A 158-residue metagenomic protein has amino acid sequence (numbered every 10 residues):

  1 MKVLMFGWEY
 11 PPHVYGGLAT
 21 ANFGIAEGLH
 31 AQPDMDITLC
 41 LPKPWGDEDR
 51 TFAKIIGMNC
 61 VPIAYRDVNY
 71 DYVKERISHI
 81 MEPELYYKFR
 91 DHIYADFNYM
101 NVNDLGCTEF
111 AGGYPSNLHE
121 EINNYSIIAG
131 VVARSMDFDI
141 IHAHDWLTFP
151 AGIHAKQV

Functional and structural regions predicted by a protein language model:
M1-Y15, C40-W45, C60: Nucleotide-activated donor-dependent transferases that construct or modify glycoconjugates
V3, I140-H142, A155-V158: Active-site proximal beta-strand in glycosyltransferases
E9-A21, D47-R50, L118: A short, glycine/small-residue-rich beta-strand->loop->alpha-helix junction that serves as a flexible
L18-H30: Short amphipathic alpha-helix
H30-A31, Q157: Anion (oxyanion) recognition and catalysis
P33-M136: A conserved catalytic-core segment of Leloir-type glycosyltransferases
A143-T148: Short His-centered aromatic/hydrophobic patch
